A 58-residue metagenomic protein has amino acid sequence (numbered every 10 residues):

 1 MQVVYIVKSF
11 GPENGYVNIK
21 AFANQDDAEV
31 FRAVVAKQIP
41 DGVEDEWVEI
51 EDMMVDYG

Functional and structural regions predicted by a protein language model:
M1-N18, D45-I50: Short aromatic-glycine-(Arg/Gly/Cys) micro-motifs in beta-strand/loop hairpins
F10-P12, Q25, M53, G58: Generic structural motif
V17, A33-G58: Short, mixed-charge low-complexity intrinsically disordered segments
N18-D27: GIY-YIG-like beta-to-alpha core
